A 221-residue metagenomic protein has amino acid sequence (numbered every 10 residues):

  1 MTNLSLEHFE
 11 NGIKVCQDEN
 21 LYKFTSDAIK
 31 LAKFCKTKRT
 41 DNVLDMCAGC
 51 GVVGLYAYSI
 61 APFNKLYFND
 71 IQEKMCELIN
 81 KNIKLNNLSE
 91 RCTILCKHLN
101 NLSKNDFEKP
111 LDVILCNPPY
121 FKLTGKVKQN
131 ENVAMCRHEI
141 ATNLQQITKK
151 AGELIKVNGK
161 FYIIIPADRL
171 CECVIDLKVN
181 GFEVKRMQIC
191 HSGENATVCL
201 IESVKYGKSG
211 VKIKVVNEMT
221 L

Functional and structural regions predicted by a protein language model:
M1-K38: Class I SAM-dependent transferase core
F9, T37, L88, K178-G181: Short, structurally constrained coil/turn elements that cap an alpha-helix or connect an alpha-helix to the following
K14-C16, N20, F24, T142-L200: Conserved Class I SAM-dependent methyltransferase catalytic core
L31, N117, I147, S203: Residue-level signal for inorganic ion chemistry
K33-F107, V113-T124: Conserved SAM/SAH cofactor-binding pocket of Class I
N80, K126-Q129, V174-L177: Short amphipathic alpha-helical segments
P118-Q146: Mobile active-site "lid"/loop adjacent to the S-adenosyl-L-methionine
N195-L221: Flexible, glycine-/basic-rich loop-and-beta segments that form/coincide with the SAM-dependent methyltransferase
